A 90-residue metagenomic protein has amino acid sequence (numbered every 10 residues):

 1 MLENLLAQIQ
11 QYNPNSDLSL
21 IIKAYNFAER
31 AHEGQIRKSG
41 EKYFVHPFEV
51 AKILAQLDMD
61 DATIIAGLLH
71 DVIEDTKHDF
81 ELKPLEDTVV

Functional and structural regions predicted by a protein language model:
M1-V90: Active-site helical microenvironments for divalent-metal-assisted chemistry
